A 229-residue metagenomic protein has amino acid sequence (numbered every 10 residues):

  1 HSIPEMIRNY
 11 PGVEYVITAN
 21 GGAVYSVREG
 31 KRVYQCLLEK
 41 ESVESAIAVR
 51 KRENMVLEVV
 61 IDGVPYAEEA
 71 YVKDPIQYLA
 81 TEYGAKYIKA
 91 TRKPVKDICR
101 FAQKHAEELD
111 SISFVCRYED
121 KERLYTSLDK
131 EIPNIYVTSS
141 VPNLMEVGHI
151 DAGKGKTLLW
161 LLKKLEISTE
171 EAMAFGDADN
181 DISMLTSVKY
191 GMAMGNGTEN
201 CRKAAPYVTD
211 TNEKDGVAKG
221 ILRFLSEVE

Functional and structural regions predicted by a protein language model:
H1-L79: Active-site phosphate-binding/coordination module
I3, V43, K121, Y125 (+2 more regions): A general structural signal for well-ordered alpha-helical segments in protein cores
N9-G12, A19-N20, R28, E131-P133 (+2 more regions): Short, structured coil segments at secondary-structure junctions
N9-Y10, A106, E166, R202: Alpha-helix termination/capping residues and helix-transition junctions
V13-A19, Q77-L79, Y136-T138, G191-G195 (+1 more regions): Short hydrophobic/aromatic-enriched beta-strand-loop microsegments
E39, F114-R117, A178, E213-K214: Short beta->alpha junction loops/turns
V49, M55-V56, V60-F175: Conserved acidic, metal-coordinating active-site core of Asp-based, Mg2+-dependent phosphoryl-transfer enzymes
K130, M145-E229: Mg2+-dependent phosphoryl-transfer enzymes with acidic/Ser/Thr/Gly-rich catalytic loops
